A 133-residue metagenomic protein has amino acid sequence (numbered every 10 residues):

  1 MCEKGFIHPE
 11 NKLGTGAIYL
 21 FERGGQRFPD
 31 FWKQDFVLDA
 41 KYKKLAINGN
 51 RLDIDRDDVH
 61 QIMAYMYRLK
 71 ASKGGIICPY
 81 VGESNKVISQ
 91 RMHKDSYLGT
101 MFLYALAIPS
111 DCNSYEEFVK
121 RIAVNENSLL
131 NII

Functional and structural regions predicted by a protein language model:
M1-I133: Catalytic core segments in nucleotide and nucleic-acid processing enzymes
